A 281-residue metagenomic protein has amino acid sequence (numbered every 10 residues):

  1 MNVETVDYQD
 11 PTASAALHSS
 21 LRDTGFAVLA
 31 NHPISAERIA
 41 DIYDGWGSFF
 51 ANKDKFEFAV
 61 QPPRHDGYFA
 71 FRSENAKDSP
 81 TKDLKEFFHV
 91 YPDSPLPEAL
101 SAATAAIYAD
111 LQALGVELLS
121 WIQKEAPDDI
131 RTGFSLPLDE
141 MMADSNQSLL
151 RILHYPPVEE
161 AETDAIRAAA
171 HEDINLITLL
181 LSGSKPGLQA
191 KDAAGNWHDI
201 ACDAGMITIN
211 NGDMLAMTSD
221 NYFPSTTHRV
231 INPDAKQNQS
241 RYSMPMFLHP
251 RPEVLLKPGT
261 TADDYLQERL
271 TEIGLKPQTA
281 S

Functional and structural regions predicted by a protein language model:
M1-S281: Peripheral, non-catalytic segments flanking oxidoreductase cores
